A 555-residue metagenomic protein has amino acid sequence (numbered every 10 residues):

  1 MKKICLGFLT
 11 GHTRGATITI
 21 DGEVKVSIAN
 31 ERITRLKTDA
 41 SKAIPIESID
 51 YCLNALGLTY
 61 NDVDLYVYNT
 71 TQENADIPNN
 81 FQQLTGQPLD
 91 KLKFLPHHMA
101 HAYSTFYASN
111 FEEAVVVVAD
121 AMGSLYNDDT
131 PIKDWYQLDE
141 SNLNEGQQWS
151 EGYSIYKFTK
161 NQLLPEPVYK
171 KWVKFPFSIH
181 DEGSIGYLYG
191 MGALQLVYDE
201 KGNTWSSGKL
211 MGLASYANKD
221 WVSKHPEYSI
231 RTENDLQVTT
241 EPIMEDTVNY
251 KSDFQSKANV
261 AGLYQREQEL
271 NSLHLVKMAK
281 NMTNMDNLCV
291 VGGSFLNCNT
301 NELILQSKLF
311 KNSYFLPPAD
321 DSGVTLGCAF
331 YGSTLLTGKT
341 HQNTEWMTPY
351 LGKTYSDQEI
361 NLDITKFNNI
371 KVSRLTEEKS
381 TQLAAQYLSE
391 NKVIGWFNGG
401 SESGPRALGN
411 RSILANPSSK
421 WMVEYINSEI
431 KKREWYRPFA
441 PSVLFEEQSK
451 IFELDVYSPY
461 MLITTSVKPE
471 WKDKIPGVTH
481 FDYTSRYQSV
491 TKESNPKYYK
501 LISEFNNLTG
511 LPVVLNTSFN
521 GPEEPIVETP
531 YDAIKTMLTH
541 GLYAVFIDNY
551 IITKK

Functional and structural regions predicted by a protein language model:
M1-L6: Extreme N-terminal starter segment of soluble prokaryotic enzymes
L9-D39, N79-A102, F106-E233, K277 (+3 more regions): Flexible beta->alpha loop and helix N-cap segments adjacent to enzyme active/binding sites
R32-L58: N-terminal phosphate-binding loop and adjacent alpha-helix
S48-D64, V276-N284: Phosphate/pyrophosphate-binding loops at sites that engage ATP/ADP/AMP, CoA/4′-phosphopantetheine, polyphosphate
L58, D62, Y68-P88: Short glycine- and acidic-rich boundary segments immediately preceding or forming the N-terminal edge of structured
Y60-T71, N284-G293, G395: Short glycine-rich phosphate-binding loop at a beta-alpha junction
K209-E267: Active-site cores of enzymes that catalyze phosphoryl transfer or operate on phosphate-rich substrates
G262-L288: Phosphate/ATP-binding catalytic cores across multiple sugar-kinase/actin-like superfamilies, primarily ASKHA
